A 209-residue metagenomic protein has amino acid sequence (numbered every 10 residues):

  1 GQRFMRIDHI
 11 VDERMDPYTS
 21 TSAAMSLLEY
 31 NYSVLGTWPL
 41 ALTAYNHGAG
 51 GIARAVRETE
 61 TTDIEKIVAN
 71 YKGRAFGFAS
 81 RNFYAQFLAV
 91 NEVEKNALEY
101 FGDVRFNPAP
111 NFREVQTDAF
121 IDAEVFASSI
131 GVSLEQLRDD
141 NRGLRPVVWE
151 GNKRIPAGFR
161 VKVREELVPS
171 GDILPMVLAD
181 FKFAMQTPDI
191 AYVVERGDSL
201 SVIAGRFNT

Functional and structural regions predicted by a protein language model:
Q2-R3, I7-V34, P39-T209: Extracytoplasmic and endomembrane cell-envelope/extracellular-matrix remodeling and assembly machinery
